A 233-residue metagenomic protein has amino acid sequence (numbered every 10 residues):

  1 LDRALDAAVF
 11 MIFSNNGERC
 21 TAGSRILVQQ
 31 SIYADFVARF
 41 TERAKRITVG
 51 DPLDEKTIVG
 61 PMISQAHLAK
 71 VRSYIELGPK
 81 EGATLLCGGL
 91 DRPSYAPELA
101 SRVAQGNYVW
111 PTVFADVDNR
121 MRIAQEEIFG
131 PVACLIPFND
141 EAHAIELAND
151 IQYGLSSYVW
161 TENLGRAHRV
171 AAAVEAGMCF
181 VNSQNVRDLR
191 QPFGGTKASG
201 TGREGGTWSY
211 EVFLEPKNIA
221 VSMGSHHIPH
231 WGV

Functional and structural regions predicted by a protein language model:
L1-D118, A142, V181, I228-G232: ALDH superfamily catalytic-core signature
T48, V59-G60, I75, K80 (+1 more regions): Conserved C-terminal structural/oligomerization subdomain of aldehyde/semialdehyde dehydrogenase
